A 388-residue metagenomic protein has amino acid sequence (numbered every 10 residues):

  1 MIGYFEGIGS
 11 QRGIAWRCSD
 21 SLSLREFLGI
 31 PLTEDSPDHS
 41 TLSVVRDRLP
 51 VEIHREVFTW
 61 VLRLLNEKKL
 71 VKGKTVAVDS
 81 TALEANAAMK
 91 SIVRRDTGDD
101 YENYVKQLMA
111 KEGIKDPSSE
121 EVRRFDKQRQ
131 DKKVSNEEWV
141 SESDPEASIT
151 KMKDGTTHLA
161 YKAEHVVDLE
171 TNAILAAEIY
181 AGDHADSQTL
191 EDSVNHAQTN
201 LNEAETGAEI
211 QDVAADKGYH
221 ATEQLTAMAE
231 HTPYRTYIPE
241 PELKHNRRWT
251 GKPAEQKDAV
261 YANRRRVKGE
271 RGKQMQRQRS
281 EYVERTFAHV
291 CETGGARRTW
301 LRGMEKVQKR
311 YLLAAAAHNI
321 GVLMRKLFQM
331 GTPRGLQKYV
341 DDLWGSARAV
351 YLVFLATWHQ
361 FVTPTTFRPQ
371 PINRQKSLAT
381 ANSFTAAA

Functional and structural regions predicted by a protein language model:
M1-F5: Short, amphipathic alpha-helical "recognition" segments used to contact nucleic acids or chromatin
G7-D20, I30-A388: Anion-binding and metal-coordination hotspots
L24-L28: Short amphipathic alpha-helical interface patches used for protein-protein assembly/oligomerization
